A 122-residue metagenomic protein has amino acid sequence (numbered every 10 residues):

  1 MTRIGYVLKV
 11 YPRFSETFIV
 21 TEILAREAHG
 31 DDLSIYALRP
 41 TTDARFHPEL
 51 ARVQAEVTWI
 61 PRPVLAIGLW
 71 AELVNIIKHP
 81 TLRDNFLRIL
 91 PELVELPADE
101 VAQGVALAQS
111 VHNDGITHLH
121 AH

Functional and structural regions predicted by a protein language model:
M1-R3, N85-R88, Q109-S110: A short alpha-helix capping/helix-coil boundary motif
M1-R62, H112: N-terminal subdomain of nucleotide-sugar transferases
E22, Q103-L107: Alpha-helical packing segments of well-folded alpha/beta enzyme cores
H29, H47, H79, R88-P91 (+2 more regions): Histidine (H) residue identity feature
I35-A98, A102: A conserved catalytic-core segment of Leloir-type glycosyltransferases
T58-W59, E92-A98, A106-H122: Short N-terminal targeting/anchoring amphipathic segment
